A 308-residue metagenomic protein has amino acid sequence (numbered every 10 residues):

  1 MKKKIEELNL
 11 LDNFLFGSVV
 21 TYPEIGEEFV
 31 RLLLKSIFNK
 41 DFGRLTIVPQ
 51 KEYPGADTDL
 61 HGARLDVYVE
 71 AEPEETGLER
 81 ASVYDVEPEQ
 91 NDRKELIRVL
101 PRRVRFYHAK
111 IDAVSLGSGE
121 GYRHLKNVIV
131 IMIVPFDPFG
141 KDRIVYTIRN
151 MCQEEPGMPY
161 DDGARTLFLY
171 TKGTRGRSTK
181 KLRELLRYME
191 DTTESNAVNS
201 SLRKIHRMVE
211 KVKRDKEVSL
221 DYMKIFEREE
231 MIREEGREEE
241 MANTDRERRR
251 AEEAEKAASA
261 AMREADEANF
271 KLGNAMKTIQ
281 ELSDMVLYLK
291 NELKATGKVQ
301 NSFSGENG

Functional and structural regions predicted by a protein language model:
M1-R165, A242, N307-G308: Accessory alpha/beta interaction modules
K2-E7, F14, Y68-E89, K180-G308: Short, charged alpha-helical interaction segments and adjacent helix-coil junctions
V19, P23, I37, K172 (+2 more regions): Generic structural signal for hydrophobic core residues of well-folded globular domains
E27, I97, S178-T179, V198: Alpha-helix N-cap/helix-start motif
P49, Y170, K298-S302: Short, solvent-exposed coil/turn linker segments
V130-P138, G176-K181, K216-S219: A general structural signal for short secondary-structure boundary/capping elements
C152-K172, G176, K181, L185-T192: Low-complexity, glycine/alanine/valine/leucine- and proline-rich hydrophobic stretches
